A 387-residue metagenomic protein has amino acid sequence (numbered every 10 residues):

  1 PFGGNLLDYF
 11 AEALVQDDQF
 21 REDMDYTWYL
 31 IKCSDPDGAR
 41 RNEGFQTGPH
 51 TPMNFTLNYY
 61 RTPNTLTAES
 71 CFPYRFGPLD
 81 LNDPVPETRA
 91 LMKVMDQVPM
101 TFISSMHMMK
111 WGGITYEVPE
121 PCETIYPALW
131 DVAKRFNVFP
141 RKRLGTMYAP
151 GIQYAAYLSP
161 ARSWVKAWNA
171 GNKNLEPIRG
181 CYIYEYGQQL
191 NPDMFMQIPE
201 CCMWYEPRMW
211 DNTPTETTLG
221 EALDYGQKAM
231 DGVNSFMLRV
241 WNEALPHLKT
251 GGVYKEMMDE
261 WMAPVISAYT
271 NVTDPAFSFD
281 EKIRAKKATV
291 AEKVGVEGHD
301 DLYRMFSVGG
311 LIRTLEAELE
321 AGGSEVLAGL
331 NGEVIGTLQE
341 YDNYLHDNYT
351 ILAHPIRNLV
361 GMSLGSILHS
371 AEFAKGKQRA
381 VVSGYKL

Functional and structural regions predicted by a protein language model:
P1-N5, R357-V360: Short, conserved micro-motifs enriched in small and acidic residues
F2-Y126: Active-site/substrate-binding loop(s) of hydrolase catalytic cores
E87, D96-Q97, E123-L387: C-terminal accessory segments enriched in acidic
